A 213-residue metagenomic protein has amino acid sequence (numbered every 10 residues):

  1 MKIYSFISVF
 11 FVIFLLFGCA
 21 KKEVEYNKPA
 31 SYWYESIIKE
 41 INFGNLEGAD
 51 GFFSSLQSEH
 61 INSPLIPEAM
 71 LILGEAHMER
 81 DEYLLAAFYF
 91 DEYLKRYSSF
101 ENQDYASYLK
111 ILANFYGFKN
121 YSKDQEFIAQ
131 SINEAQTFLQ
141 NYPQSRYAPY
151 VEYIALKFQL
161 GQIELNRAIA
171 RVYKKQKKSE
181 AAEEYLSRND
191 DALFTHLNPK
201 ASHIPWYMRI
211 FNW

Functional and structural regions predicted by a protein language model:
M1-C19: Sec-dependent bacterial lipoprotein signal peptides
L15-W213: Acidic, polar-rich low-complexity tracts and alpha-helical solenoid repeat scaffolds
